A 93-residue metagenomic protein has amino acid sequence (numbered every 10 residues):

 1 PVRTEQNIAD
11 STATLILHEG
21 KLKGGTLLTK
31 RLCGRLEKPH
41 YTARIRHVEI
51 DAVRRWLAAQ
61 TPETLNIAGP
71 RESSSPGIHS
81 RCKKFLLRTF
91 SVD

Functional and structural regions predicted by a protein language model:
P1-T64, R71, I78-T89: Acidic/glycine-enriched connector segments
